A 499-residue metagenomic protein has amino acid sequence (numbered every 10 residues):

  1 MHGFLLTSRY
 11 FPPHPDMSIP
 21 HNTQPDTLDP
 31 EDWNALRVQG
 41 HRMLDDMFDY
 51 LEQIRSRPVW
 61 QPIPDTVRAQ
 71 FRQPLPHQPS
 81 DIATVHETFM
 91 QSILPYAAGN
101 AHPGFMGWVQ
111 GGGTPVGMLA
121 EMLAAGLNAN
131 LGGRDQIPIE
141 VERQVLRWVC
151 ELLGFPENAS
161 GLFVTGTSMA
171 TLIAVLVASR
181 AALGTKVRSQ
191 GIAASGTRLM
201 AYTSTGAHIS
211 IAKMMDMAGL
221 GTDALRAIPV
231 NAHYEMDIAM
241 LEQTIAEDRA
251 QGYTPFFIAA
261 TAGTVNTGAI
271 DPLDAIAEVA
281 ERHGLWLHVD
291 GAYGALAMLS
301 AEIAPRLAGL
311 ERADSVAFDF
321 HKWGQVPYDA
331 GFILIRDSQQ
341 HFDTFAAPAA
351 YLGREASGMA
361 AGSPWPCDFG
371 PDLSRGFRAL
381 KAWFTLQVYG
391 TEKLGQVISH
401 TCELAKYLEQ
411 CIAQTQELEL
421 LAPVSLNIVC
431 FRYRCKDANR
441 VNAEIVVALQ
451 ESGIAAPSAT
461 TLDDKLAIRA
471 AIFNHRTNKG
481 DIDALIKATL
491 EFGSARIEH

Functional and structural regions predicted by a protein language model:
F4-D16: Short, Lys/Arg-enriched N-terminal segments with co-localized hydrophobic residues within the first ~10-30 amino acids
I19-N158, V447, E451-A455, L466 (+4 more regions): N-terminal entrance/gating region of PLP-dependent enzymes' catalytic architecture
I137, A170-Q340: Conserved PLP-enzyme active-site core in the AAT-like
V149-V177, R226-P229: Short loop-beta-helix segment that forms the pyridoxal 5′-phosphate
M215, A280, I412-A413, L449-Q450: A generic structural signal for well-ordered alpha-helical segments
A308-A413: Active-site C-terminal subdomain of aminotransferase-like
E419-L449: Conserved PLP-binding catalytic core of the aspartate aminotransferase-like
P423, I428, S452-R469: Conserved PLP cofactor-binding pocket of PLP-dependent enzymes
